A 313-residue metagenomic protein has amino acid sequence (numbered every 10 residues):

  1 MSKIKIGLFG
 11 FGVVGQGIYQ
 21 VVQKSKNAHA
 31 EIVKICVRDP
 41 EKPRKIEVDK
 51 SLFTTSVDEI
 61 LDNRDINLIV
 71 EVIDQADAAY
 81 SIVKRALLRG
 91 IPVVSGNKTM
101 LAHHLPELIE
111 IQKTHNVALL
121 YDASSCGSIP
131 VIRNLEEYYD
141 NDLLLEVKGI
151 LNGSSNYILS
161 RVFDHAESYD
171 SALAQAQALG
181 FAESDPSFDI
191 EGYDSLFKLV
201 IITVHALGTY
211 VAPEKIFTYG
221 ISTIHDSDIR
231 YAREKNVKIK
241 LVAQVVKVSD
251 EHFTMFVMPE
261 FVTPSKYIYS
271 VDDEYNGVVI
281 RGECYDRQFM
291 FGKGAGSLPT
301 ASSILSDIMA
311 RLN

Functional and structural regions predicted by a protein language model:
F11: Glycine-rich Rossmann-fold phosphate-binding loop(s) that bind the pyrophosphate of adenine dinucleotide cofactors
G15: N-terminal Rossmann-fold NAD(P) dinucleotide-binding loop
K24-I46: NAD(P)-binding Rossmann-fold cofactor-contacting core
T55-G96, A102: Rossmann-fold NAD(P) dinucleotide-binding segment
Y80-R85, K98-L135: Rossmann-fold NAD(P)-binding glycine/threonine-rich loop
E137-F197, I202: Conserved anion/nucleotide-ligand pocket segment
L173-S270, Y275-G277: Substrate-binding/catalytic subdomain of NAD(P)-dependent oxidoreductase enzymes
K266-N313: ATP-dependent carboxylate/acyl-activation modules
